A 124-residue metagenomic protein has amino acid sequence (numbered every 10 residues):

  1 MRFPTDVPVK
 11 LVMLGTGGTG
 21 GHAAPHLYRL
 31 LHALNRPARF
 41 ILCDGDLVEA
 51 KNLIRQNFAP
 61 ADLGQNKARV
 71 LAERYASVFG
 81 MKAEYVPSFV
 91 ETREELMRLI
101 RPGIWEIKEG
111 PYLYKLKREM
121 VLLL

Functional and structural regions predicted by a protein language model:
M1-L124: Adenine nucleotide-associated cytosolic modules
